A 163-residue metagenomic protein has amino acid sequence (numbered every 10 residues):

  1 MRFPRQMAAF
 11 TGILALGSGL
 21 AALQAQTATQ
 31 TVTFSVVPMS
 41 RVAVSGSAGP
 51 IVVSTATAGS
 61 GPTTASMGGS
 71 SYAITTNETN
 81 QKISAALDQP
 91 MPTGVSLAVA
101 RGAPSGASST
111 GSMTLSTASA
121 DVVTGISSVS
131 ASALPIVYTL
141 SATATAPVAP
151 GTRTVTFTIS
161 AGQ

Functional and structural regions predicted by a protein language model:
M1-Q6: N-terminal secretory signal peptides that target proteins for export/translocation
A8-T11, S35-V37: Short N-terminal leader segment in a subset of presequences, especially plant chloroplast and some mitochondrial
F10-G19: Bacterial N-terminal signal peptides
Q24-Q163: N-terminal small/polar-rich segments of proteins
